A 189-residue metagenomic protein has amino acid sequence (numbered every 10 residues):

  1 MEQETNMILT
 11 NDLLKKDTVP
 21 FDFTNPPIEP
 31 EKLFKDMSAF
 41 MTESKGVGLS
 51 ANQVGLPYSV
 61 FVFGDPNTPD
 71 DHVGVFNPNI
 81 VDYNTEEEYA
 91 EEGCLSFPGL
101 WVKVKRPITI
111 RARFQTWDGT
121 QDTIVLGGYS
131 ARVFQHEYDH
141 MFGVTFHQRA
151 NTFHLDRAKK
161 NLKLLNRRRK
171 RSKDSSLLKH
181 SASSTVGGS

Functional and structural regions predicted by a protein language model:
M1-S189: Positively charged
